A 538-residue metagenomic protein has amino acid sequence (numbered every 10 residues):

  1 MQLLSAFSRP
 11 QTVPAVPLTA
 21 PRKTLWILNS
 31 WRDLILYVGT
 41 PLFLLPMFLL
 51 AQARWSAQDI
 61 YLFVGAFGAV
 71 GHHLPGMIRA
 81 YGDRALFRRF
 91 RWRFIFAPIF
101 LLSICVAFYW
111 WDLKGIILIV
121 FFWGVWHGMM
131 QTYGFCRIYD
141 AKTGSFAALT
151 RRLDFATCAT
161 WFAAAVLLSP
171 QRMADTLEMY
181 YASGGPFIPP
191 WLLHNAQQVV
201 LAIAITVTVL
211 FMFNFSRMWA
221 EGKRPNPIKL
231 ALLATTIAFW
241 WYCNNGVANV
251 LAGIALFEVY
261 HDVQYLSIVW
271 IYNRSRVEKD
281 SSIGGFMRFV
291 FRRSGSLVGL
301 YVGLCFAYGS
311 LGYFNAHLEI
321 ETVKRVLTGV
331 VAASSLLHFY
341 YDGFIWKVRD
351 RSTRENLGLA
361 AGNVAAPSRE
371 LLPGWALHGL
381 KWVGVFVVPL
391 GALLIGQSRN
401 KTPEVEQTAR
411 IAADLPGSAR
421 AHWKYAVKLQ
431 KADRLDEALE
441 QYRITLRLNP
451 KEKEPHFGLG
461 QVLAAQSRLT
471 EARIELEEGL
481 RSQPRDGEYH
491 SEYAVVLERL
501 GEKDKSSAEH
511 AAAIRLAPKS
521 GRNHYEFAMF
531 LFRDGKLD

Functional and structural regions predicted by a protein language model:
H317, V388-L415, R420: Hydrophobic alpha-helical transmembrane segments in integral membrane proteins
I411, I444-T445, E478-G479, A512-A513: Canonical positions in the second alpha-helix
L415-G417, P450, P484, P518: Short coil turns that delineate tetratricopeptide repeat
K431, A465-Q466, R499-L500, R533-D534: Register position in tetratricopeptide repeats
